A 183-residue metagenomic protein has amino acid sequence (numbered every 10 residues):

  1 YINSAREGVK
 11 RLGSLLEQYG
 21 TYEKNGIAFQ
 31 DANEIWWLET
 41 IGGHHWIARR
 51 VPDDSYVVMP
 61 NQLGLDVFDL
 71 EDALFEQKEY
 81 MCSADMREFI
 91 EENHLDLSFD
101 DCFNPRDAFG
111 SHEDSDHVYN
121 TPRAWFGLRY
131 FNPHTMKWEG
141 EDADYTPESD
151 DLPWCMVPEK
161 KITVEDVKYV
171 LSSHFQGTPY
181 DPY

Functional and structural regions predicted by a protein language model:
Y1-V51, S55-P60, L152-P158, I162-E165: Structured, non-membrane catalytic/scaffold regions adjacent to prosthetic-group chemistry
V9, G13, G20, A32-I35 (+1 more regions): C-terminus-biased signal that marks the final domain/tail of proteins
